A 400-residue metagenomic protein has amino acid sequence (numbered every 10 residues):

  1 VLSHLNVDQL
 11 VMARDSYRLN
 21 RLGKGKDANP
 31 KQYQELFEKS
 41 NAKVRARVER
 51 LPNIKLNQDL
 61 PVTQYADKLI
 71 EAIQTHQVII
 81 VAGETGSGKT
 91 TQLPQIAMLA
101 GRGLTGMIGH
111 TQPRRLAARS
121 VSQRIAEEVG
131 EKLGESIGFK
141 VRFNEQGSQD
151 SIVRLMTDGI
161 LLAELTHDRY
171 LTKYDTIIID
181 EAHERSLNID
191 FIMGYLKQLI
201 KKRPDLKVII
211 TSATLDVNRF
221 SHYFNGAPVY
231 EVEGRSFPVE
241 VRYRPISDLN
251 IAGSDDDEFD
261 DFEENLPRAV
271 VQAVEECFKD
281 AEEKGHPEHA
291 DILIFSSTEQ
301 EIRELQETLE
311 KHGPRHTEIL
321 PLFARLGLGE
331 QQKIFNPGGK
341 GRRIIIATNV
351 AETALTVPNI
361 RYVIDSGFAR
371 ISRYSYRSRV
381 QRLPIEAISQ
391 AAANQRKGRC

Functional and structural regions predicted by a protein language model:
V1-C400: P-loop NTPase motor module signature
